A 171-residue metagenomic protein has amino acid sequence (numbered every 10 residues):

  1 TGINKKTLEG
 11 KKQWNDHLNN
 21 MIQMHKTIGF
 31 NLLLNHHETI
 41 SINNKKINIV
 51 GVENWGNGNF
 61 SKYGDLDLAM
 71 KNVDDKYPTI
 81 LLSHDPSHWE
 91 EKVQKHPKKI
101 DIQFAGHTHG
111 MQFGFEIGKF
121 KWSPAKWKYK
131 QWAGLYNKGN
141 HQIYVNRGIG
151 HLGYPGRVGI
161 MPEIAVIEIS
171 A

Functional and structural regions predicted by a protein language model:
T1, H36-H37, V52-W55, D85-P86 (+2 more regions): Active-site metal-binding loops of divalent metal-dependent hydrolases
T1-V52, S61: Extended active-site neighborhood of metal-dependent phosphoesterases/phosphodiesterases
G2-D16, G56-Y63, I117-K128, L152-G159: Acidic/histidine-rich helix-loop elements that form or flank divalent-metal/phosphate-binding sites at the catalytic
G29, K45, D75-P78, K99-I100 (+1 more regions): Loop/turn elements at helix/coil->beta-strand transitions in domains of secreted/extracellular proteins
T39-S41, G51, L135-N137, V166-E168: Short, well-ordered beta-strand micro-motif
K46-W55, I80-H84, Q142-R147: Active-site-proximal beta-strand elements of phosphoester/diester hydrolases
W55-Q103: Active-site-proximal loop/helix segments of hydrolase catalytic cores
P86-A165: Conserved beta-sheet core of the metallophosphoesterase superfamily
